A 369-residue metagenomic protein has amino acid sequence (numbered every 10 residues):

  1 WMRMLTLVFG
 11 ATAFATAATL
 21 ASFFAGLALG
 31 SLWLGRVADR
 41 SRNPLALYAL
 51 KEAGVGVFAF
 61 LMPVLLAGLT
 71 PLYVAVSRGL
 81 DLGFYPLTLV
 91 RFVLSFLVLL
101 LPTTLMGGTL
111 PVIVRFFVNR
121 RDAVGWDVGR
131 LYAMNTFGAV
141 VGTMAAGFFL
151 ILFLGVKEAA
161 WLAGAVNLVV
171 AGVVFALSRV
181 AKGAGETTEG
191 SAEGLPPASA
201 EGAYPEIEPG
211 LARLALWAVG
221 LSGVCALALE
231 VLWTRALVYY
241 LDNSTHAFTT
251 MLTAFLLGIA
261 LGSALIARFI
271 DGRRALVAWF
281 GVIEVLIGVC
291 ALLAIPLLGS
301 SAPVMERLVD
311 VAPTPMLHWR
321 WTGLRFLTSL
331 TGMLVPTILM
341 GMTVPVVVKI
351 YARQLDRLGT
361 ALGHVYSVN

Functional and structural regions predicted by a protein language model:
W1-N369: Alpha-helical transmembrane segments of multi-pass membrane proteins
